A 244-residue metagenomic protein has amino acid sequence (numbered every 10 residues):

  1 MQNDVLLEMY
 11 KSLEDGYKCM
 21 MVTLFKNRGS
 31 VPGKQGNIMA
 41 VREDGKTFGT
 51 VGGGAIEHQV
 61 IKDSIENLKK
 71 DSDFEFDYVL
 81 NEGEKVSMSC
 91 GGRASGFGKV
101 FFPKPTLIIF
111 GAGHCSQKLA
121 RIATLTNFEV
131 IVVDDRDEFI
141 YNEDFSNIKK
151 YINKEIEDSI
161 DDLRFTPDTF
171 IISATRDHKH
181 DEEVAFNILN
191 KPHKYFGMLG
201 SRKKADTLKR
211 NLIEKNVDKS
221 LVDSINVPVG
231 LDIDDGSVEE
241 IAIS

Functional and structural regions predicted by a protein language model:
M1-K149, L163-F170, K204, R210-I213: Segments forming oxygen-rich coordination pockets for charged ligands
G49, G53, S173-D177, G197 (+2 more regions): Glycine- and other small-residue-rich loops at beta-strand/loop junctions that grip anionic moieties
F128, H193, V217: Short phosphate-binding/catalytic loops that engage adenosine nucleotides
V133, F170, T175, F186-N211: ADP-ribose/adenylate-binding Rossmann-like module
K149-E155: Conserved SAM-binding strand-loop segment of SAM-dependent methyltransferases
E157-D161, D232: Short loop/turn elements that flank and shape the SAM/SAH-binding pocket of Class I
H178-E182: Beta-loop-alpha module in the N-terminal Rossmann-like domain of NAD(P)-dependent dehydrogenases, especially those
L199-S244: Adenosine-phosphate binding glycine-rich loop
